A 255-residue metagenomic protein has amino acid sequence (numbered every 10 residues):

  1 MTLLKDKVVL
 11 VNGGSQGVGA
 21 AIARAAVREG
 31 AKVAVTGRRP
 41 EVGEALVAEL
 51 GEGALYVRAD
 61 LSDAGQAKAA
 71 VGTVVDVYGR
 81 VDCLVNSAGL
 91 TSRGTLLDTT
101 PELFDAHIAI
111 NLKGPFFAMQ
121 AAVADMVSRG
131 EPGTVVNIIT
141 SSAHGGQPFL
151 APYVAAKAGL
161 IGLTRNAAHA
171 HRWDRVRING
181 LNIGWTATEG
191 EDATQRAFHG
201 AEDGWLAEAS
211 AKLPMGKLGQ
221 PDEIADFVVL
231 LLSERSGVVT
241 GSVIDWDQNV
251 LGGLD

Functional and structural regions predicted by a protein language model:
S15-Q16, R39: Conserved glycine-rich cofactor-binding loop
V85, R172, R177, V239-G241: Short, small/polar-rich loop/turn modules that mediate ligand/substrate recognition or access, typified
T95-L96, L103-I108, A209: Substrate-binding pocket helix/loop in short-chain dehydrogenase/reductase
M119, A156, T164: Active-site helix of classical SDR
A124, H169-W173, G237: Alpha-helical segment proximal to the catalytic Tyr-Lys
T140: Residue(s) in the substrate-gating loop at a strand-loop-helix junction that position the organic substrate next
G145, V229, T240-D255: Short C-terminal tail/terminal secondary-structure segment of NAD(P)H-dependent dehydrogenase/reductase domains
